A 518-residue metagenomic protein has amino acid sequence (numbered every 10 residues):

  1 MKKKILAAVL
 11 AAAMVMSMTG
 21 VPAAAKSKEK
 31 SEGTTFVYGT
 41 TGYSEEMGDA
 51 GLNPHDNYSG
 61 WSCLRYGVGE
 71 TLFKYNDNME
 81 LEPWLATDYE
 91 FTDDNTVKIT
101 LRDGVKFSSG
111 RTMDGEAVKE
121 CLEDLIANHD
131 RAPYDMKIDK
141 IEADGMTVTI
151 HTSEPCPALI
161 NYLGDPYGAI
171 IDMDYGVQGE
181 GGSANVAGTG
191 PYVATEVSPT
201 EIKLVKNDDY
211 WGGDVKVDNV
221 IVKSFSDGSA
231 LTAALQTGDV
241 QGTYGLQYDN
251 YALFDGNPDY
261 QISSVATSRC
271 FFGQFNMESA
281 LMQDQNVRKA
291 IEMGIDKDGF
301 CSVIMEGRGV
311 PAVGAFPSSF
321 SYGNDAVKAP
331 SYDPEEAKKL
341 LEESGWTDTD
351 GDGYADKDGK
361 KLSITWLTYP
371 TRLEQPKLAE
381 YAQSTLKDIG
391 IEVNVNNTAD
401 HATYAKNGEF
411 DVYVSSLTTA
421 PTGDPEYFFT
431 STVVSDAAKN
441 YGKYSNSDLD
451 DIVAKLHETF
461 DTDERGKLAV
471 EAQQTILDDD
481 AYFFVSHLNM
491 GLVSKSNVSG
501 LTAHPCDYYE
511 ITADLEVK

Functional and structural regions predicted by a protein language model:
G39-T92, A187, C506-D507: N-terminal lobe/hinge region of extracytoplasmic solute-binding protein
Y58-S59, E80, G164-V215, N219 (+3 more regions): Gly/Pro-rich hinge or "lid" segments in bacterial periplasmic/extracellular proteins
T87-H129, L281-Q283: Aromatic- and charge-enriched surface segment that lines or borders ligand/interaction sites
E90-D94, K98, P133-Y175: Surface-exposed binding/hinge segments that line and control ligand-binding clefts or catalytic entry sites
D208-L253, E392: Ligand-site clamp/hinge motif
G294-D325, E374-Q383, A405-K518: Detector for C-terminal structural segments
P311-T349, P370-P376: Structural transition elements
D348-T419, M490: Ligand/substrate-recognition segments at binding pockets and active sites
